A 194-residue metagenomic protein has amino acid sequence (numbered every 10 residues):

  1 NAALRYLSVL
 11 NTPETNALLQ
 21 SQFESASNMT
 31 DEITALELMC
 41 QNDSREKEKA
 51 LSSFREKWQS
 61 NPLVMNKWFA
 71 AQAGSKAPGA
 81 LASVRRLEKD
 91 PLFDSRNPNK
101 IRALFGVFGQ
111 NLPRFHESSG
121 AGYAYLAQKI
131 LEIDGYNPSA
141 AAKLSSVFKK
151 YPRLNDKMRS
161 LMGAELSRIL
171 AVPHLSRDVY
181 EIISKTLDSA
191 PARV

Functional and structural regions predicted by a protein language model:
N1-V194: Long, ordered, helix-rich scaffold segments
